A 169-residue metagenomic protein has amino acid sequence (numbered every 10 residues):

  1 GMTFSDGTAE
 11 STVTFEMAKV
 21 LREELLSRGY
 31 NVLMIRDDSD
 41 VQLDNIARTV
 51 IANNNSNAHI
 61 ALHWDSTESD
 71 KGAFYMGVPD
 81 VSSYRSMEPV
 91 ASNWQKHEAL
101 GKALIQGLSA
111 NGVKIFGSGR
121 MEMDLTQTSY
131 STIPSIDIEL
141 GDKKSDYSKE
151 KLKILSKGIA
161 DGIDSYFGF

Functional and structural regions predicted by a protein language model:
G1-G7: Short glycine-rich His-centered loop
T8-F169: Active-site-proximal helix/loop segments of hydrolytic enzymes
